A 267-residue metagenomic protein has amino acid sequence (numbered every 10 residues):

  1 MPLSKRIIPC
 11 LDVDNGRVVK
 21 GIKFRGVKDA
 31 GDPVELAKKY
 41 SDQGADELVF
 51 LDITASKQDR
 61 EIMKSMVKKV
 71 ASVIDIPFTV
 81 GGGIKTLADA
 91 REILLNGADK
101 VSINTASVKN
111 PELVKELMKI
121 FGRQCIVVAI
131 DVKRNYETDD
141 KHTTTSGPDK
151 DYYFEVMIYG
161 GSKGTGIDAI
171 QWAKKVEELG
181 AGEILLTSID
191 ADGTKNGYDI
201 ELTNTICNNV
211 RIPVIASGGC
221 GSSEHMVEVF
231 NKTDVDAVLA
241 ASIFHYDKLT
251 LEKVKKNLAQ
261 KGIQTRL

Functional and structural regions predicted by a protein language model:
R6-C10, E47, D75-T79, K100-S102 (+5 more regions): Structural preference for beta-strand elements that scaffold enzyme active sites
D12, Y40, L48, V80 (+6 more regions): Conserved, mostly hydrophobic/aromatic
V13-N15, V19, A98-L186, D190-A191: Conserved anion-binding
D29-S41, K85-R91, T165-K175, S223-M226: Short, acidic/polar
E47-M66, T105, L185-N196: Glycine-rich, proline-tolerant flexible connector loops at the mouths of alpha/beta enzymes
Q58-G81, E116-D131, K195-S222, G262-I263: Alpha-helix-loop-beta-strand connector modules within alpha/beta enzyme cores
F78-T79, I84-V101, E201-V238: Catalytic cores of alpha/beta
L113-F121, V227-L267: C-terminal helical cap(s) of enzyme catalytic domains, especially alpha/beta-barrels
